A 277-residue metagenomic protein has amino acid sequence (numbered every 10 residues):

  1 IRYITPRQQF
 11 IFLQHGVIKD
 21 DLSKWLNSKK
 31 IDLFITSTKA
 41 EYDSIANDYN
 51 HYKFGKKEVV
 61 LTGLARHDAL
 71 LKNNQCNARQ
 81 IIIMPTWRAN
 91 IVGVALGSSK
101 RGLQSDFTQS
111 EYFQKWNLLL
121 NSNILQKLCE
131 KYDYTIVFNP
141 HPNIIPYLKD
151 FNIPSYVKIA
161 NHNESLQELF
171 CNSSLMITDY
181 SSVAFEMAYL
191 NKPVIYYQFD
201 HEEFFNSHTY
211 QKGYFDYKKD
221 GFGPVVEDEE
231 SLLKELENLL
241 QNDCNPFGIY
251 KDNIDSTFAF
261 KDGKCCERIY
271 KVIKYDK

Functional and structural regions predicted by a protein language model:
I1-L70: Active-site and donor-binding regions of nucleotide-sugar-utilizing enzymes
Y3, N27, L128, E168-L169: Structural alpha-helical scaffold elements that stabilize or flank donor/cofactor-binding regions in carbohydrate
D32-K39, T135-V137, M176-I177: A short beta-strand/loop micro-motif in the catalytic core of glycosyltransferases that engages the nucleotide-sugar
S37-A40, G63-L64, P142, Y180 (+1 more regions): Helix N-cap/beta->alpha junction signal
K56, F151-S155, Y180-T257: Catalytic binding pocket for nucleotide-activated donors in carbohydrate/polymer assembly enzymes
A65-D150, V226: Conserved catalytic-core segment of nucleotide-activated headgroup transferases in glycan assembly
V137, P142-F185: Donor nucleotide-activated moiety binding/catalytic core segment of transferases that use nucleotide-activated donors
K261-K277: C-terminal alpha-helical cap of glycosyltransferases
